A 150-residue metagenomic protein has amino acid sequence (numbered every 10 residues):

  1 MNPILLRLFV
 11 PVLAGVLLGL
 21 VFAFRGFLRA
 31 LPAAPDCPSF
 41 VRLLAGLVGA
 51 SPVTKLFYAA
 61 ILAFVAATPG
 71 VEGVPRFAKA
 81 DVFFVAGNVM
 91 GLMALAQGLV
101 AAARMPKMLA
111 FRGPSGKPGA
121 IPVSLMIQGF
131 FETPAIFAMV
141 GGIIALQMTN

Functional and structural regions predicted by a protein language model:
M1-N150: Hydrophobic, small-residue-rich transmembrane alpha-helices and their short perimembrane loops in multi-pass membrane
